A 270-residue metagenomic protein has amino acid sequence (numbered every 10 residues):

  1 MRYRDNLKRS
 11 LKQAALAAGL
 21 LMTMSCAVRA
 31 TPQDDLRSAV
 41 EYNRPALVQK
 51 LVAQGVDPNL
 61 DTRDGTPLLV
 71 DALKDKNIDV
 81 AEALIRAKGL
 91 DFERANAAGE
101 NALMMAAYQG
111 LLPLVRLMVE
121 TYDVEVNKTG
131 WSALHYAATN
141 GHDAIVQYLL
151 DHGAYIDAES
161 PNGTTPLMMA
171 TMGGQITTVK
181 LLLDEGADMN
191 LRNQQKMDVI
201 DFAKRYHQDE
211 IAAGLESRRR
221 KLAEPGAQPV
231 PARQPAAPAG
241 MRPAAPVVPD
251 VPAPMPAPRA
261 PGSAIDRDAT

Functional and structural regions predicted by a protein language model:
Y3-A15: Bacterial N-terminal signal peptides that target proteins for export
V28-D35, E185, Q194-M197, F202-T270: Ankyrin-repeat-protein effector appendages
L47, D79-V80, P113-L114, A144-I145 (+2 more regions): Conserved ankyrin/ankyrin-like repeat signature
K50-D57, E82-D91, R116-V124, Q147-Y155 (+2 more regions): Ankyrin repeat domain, specifically the short helix-to-loop turn at the C-terminus of the second helix of each repeat
P58-D61, F92-A95, V124-K128, I156-E159 (+2 more regions): Ankyrin repeat boundary signal
